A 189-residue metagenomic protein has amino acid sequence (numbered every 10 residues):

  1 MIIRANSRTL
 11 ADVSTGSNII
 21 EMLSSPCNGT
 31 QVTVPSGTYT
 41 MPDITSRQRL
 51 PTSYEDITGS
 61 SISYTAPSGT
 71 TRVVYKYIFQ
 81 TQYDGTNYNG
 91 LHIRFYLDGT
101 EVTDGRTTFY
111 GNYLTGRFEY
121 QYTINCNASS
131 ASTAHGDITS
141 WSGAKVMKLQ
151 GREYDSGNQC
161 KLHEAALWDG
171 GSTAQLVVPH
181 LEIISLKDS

Functional and structural regions predicted by a protein language model:
M1-D43, D188-S189: Glycine-rich, low-complexity segments
T38-S189: Terminal beta-strand-rich extracellular "head" domains that mediate receptor/glycan or other ligand binding
